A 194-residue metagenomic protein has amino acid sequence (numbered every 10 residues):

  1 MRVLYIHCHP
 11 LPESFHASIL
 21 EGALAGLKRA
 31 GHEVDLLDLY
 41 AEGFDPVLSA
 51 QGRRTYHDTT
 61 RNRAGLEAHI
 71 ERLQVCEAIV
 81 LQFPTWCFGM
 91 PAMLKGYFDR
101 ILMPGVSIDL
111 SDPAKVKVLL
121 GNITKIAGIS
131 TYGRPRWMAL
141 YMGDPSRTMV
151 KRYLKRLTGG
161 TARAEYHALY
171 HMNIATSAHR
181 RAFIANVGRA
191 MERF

Functional and structural regions predicted by a protein language model:
M1-V106, H179-F194: N-terminal beta1-alpha1-beta2 submodule of the flavodoxin-like/Rossmannoid cofactor-binding fold
Y5-H7, I129-S130, A168: Short beta-strands and strand-loop turn motifs
P10, Y132-R136, H171-I174: A short, flexible beta-alpha/helix-coil linker loop
L39, T85, T131, L169-H171: Active-site donor-binding loop signature of nucleotide-sugar glycosyltransferases
Q74, A92, G121-T124, A162: Structured loop/turn residues at beta-strand edges in well-structured enzyme cores
P104-D109, G160-A164: Short, structured loop/turn "capping" segments at alpha-beta junctions
D109-R156: Short, glycine-/small-residue-rich phosphate/pyrophosphate-handling segment
L140-Y141, P145-F194: Glycine-rich phosphate/pyrophosphate-binding loop and the adjoining helix
